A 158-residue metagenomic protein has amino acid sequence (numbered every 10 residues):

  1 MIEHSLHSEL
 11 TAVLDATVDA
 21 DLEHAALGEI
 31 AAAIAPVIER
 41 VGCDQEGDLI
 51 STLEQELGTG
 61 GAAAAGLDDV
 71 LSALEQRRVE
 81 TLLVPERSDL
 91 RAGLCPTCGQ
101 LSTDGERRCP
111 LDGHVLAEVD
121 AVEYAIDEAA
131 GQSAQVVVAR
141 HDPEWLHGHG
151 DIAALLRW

Functional and structural regions predicted by a protein language model:
M1-W158: Terminal alpha-helical anchor/extension segments at protein ends
